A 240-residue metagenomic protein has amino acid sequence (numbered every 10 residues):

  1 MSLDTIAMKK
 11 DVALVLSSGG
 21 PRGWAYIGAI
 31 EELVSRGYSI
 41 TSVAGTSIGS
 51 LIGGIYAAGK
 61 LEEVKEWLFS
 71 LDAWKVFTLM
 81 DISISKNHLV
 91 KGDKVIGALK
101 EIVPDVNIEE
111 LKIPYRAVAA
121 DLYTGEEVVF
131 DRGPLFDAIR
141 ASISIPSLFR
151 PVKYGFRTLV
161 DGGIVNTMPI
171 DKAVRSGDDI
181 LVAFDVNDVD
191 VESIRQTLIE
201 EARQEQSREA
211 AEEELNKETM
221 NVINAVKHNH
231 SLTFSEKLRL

Functional and structural regions predicted by a protein language model:
M1-V43: Helix-rich "cap/lid" substructures immediately adjacent to catalytic or cofactor-binding pockets
D4-V12, L61-A98, A120-P134, M168-L240: Non-catalytic peripheral regions of patatin-like phospholipases
G19, A29, G49, A117 (+4 more regions): Conserved small-residue
Y26, G49-S50, N166: Catalytic nucleophile loop
S39-A57: Catalytic nucleophile loop
V76, V103-P114: A short alpha-helix-loop-beta-strand transition element characteristic of N-terminal alpha/beta dinucleotide-binding
Y115-D121, R150: Short beta-strand scaffold segments in enzyme catalytic cores
G133, R140-S147, P151-I180: ATP/pyrophosphate-binding catalytic subdomain of soluble kinases
